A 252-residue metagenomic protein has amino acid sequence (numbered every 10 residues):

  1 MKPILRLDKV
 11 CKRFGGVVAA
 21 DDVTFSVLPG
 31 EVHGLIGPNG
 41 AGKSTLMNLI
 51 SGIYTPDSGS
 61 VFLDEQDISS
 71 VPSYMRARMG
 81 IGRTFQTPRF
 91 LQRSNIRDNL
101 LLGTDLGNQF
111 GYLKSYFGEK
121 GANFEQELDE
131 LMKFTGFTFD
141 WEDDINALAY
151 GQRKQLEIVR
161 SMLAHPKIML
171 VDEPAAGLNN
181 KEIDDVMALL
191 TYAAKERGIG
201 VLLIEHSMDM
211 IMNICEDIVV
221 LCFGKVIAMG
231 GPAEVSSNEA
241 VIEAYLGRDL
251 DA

Functional and structural regions predicted by a protein language model:
K2-A252: Glycine-rich phosphate-binding loops of nucleotide-dependent enzymes
